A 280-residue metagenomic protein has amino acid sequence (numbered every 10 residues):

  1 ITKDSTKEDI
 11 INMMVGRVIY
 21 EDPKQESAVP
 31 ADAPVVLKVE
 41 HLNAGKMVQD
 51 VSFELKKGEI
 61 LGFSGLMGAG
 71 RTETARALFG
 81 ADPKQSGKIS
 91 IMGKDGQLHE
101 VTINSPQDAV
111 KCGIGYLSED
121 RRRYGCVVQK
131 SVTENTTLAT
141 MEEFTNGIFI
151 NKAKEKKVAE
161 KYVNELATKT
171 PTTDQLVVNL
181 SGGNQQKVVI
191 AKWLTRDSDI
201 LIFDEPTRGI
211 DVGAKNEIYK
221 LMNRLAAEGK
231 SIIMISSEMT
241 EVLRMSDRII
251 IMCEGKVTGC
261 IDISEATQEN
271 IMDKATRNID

Functional and structural regions predicted by a protein language model:
I1-D280: Glycine-rich phosphate-binding loops of nucleotide-dependent enzymes
